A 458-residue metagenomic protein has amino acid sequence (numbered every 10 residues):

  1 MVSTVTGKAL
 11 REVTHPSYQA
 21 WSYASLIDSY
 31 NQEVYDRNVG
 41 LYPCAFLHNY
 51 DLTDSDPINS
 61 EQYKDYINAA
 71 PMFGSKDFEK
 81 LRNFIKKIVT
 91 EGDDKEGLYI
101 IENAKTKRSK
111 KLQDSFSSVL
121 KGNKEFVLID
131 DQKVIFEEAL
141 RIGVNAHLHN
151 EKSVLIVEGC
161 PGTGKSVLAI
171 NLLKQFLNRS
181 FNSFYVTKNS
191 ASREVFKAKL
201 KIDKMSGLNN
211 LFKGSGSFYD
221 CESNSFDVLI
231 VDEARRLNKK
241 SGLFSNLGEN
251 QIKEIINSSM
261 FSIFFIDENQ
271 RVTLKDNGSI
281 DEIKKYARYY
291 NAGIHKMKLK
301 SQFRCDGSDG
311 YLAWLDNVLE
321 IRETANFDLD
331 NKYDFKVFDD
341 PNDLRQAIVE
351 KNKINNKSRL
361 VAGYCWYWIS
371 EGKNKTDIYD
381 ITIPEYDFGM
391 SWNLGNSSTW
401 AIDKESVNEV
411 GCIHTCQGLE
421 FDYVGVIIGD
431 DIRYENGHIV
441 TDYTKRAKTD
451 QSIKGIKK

Functional and structural regions predicted by a protein language model:
M1-Y99: Accessory nucleic-acid engagement/destabilization modules that flank
K124-S153: N-terminal pre-P-loop "Q-motif" helix
V154-V167: Walker A/P-loop nucleotide-binding motif
T163, K201-S215, Y219-D220, Y290-K458: Core RecA-like ATPase module of SF1/SF2 helicases and allied nucleic-acid translocases
L168, L172: Hydrophobic positions on the alpha1 helix immediately C-terminal to the Walker A/P-loop
N178-S206, G214-E222: AAA+/P-loop NTPase substrate/partner-engagement loops
I202-S258, N408-G411: Conserved RecA-like ASCE ATPase "motif II neighborhood" in helicase/translocase motors
I230-L299: Signature of the SF2 helicase/ATPase Hel1-core->accessory helical subdomain module
